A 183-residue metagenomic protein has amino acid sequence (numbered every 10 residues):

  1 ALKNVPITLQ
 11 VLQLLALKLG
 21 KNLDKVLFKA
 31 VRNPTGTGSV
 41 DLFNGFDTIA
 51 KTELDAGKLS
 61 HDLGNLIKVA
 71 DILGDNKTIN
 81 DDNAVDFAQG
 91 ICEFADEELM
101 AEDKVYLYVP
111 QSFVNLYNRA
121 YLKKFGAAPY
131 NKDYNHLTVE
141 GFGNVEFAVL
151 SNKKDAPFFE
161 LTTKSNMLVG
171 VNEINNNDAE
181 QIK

Functional and structural regions predicted by a protein language model:
A1-K58, E98-L107, D178-K183: Long, contiguous amphipathic alpha-helices that act as assembly "spine/axial" helices in icosahedral shell and virion
N22, F87-G90, F94: Charge-rich, solvent-exposed alpha-helical interaction surfaces
N44-D75, I79-Q89, D103, Q111-K183: Sequence/fold signature of self-assembling virion shell proteins
